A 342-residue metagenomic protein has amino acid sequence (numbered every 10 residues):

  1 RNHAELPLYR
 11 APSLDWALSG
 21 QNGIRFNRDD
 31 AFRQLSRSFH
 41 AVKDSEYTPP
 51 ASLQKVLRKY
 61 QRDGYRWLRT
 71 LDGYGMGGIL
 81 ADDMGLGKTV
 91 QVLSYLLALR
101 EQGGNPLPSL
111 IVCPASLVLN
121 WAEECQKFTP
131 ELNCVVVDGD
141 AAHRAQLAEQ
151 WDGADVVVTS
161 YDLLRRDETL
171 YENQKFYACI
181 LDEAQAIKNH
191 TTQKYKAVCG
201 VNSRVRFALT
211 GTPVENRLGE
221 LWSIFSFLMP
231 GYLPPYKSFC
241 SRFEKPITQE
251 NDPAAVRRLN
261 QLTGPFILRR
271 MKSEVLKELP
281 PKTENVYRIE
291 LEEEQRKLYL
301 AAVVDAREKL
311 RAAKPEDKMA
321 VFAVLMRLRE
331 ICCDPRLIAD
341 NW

Functional and structural regions predicted by a protein language model:
R1-S38: Accessory nucleic-acid engagement/destabilization modules that flank
R25-N251, N260-W342: ASCE P-loop NTPase motor core, strongest for the SF2 helicase catalytic module
